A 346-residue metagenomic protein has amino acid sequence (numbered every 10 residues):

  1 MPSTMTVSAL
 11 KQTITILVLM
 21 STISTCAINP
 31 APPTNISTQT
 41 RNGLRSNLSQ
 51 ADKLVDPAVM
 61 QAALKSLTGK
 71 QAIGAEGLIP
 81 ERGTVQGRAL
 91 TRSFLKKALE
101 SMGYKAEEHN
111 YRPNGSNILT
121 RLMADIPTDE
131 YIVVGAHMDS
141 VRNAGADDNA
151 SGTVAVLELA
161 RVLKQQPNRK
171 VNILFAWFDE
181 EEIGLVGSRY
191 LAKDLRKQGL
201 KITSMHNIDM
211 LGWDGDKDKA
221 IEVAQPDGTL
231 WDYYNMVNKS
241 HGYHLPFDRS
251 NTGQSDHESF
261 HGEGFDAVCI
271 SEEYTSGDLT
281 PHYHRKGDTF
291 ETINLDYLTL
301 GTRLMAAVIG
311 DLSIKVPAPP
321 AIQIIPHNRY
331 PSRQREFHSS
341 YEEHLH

Functional and structural regions predicted by a protein language model:
P2-I14: Bacterial N-terminal signal peptides that target proteins for export
S24-T25: C-terminal motif of bacterial Sec signal peptides marking the signal peptidase cleavage site
P33-Q86, D139, I208, D278-D288: N-terminal capping segment at the start of a domain
A63-S66, E107-H109, I118-R121, Y131-G135 (+8 more regions): Structural recognition of the beta-strand scaffold that forms the well-ordered cores of secreted hydrolase catalytic
G69-M123: A non-catalytic alpha/beta surface segment that caps or lines the substrate-entry region of metallo-dependent hydrolase
I73, K105, R112-G115, A124-P127 (+9 more regions): Solvent-exposed loop/turn segments at secondary-structure junctions within structured extracellular/periplasmic domains
V141-Y233, V237, R249, G253 (+1 more regions): Acidic/histidine-rich catalytic neighborhood of metal-dependent amide-processing enzymes
D216-H346: Active-site-adjacent substrate-binding region of metalloamidase/peptidase-like peptide-processing proteins
